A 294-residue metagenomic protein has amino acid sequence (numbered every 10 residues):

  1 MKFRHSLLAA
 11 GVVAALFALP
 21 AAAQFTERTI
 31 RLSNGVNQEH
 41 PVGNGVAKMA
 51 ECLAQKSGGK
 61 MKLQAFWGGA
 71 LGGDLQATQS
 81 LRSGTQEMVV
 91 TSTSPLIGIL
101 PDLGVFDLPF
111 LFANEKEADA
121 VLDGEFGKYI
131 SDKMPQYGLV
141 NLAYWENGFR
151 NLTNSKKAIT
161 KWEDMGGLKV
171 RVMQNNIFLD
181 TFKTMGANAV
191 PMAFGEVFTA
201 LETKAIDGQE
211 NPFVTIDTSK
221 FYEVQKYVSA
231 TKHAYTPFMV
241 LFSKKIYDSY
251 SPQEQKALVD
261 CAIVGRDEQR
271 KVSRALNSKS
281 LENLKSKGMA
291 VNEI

Functional and structural regions predicted by a protein language model:
M1-A10: Bacterial N-terminal signal peptides that target proteins for export
V12, Q24-E117, E125-I294: N-terminal secretory/targeting leader peptides
A18-P20: N-terminal signal peptide c-region/cleavage motif recognized by signal peptidases
